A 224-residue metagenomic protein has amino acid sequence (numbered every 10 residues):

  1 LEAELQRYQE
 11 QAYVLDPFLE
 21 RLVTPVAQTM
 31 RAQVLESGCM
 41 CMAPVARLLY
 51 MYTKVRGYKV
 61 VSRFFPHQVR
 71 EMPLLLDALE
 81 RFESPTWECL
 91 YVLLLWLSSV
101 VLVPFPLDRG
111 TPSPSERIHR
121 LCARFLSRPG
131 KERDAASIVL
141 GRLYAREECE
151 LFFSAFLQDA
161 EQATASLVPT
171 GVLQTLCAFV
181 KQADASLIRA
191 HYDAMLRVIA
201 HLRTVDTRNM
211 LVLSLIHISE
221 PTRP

Functional and structural regions predicted by a protein language model:
L1-R81, L90, L94-R109: Alpha-helical solenoid scaffolds in large eukaryotic transport, assembly, and signaling factors
A3, R47, V92-W96, I138-R142 (+2 more regions): Residue-level signature of alpha-solenoid helical repeat scaffolds
L15-V34, F65-F82, P112-R128, C149 (+2 more regions): Amphipathic alpha-helical segments within extended alpha-helical solenoids and repeat-rich scaffolds in large
T53, V101, Y144-A145, V180 (+1 more regions): Alpha-solenoid repeat junctions
R128-K131, A135-R142: Eukaryote-biased recognition of C-terminal alpha-helical segments
I216-T222: Conserved small/polar residues in nucleotide/adenosyl-binding loops
